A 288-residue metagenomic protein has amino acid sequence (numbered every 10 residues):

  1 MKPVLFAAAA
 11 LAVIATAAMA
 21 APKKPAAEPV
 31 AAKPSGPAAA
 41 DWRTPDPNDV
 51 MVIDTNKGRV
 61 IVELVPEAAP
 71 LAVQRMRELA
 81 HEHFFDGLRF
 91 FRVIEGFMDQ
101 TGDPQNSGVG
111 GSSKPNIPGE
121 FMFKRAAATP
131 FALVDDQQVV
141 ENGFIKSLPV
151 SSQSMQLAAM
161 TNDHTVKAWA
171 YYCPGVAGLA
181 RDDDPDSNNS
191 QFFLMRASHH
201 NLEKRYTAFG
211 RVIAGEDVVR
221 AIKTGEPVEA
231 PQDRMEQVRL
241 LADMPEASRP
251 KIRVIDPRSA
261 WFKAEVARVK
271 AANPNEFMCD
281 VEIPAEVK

Functional and structural regions predicted by a protein language model:
M1-A7: Bacterial N-terminal signal peptides that target proteins for export
A7-A15: Bacterial N-terminal signal peptides
A18-K288: Cyclophilin-like peptidyl-prolyl cis-trans isomerases
